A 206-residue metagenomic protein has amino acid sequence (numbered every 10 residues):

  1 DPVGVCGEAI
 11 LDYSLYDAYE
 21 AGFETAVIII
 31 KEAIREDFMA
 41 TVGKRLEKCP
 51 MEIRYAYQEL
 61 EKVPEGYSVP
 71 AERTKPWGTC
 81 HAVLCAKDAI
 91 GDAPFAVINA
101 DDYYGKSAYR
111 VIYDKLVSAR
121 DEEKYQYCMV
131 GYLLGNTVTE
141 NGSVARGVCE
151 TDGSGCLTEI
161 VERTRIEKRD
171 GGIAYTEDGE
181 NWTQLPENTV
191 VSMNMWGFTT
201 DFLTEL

Functional and structural regions predicted by a protein language model:
D1-K44, M51-I53, Q58, A89-D92: N-terminal glycine-rich phosphate-binding loop and ensuing alpha1 helix
A56-Q58, C85, V130, R163: Conserved beta-strand termini and adjacent loop/short-helix elements that scaffold enzyme active sites in alpha/beta
Y57-C80: Active-site-proximal specificity loops/subdomain of glycosyltransferases
T79-K87: Short, conserved alpha-helix that lines the donor NDP-sugar binding/gating region of sugar-transfer enzymes
F95-A96: Short aromatic/hydrophobic "clamp" motif used to bind/position activated sugar donors
A100-Y103: The conserved acidic donor/metal-binding loop of glycosyltransferases
K106-W196: Conserved core of the sugar-phosphate nucleotidyltransferase
M195-E205: Conserved nucleotide-sugar donor-binding and metal-coordinating catalytic region shared by glycosyltransferases
